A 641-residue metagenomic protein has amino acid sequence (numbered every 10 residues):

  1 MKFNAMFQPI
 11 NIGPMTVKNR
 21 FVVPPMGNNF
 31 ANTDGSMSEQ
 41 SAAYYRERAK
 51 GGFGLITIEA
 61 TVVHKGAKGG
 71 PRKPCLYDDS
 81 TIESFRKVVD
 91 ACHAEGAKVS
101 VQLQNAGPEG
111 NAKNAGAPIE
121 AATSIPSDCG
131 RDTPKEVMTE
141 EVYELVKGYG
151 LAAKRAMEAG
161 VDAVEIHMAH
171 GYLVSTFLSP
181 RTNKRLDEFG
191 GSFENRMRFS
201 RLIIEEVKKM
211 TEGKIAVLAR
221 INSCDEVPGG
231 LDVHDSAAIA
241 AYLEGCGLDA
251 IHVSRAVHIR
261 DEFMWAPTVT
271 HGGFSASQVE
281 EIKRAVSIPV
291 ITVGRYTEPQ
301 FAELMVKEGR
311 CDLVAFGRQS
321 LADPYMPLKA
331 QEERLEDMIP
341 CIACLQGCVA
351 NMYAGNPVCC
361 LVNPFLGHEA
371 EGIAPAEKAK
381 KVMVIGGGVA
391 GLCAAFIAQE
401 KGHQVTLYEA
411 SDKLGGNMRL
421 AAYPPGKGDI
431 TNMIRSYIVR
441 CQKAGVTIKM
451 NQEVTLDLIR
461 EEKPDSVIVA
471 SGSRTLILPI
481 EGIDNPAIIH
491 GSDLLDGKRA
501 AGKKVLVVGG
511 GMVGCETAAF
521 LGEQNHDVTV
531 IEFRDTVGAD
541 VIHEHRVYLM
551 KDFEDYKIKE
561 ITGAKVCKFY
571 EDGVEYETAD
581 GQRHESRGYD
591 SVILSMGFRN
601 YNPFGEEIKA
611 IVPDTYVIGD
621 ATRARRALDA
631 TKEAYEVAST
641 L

Functional and structural regions predicted by a protein language model:
M1-I10, E39, F365-E369, T447-E453 (+2 more regions): Short gly/ser/thr-rich secondary-structure transition/capping motifs
M1-I385, V389-E400, Q404-V405, K413 (+1 more regions): Flavin-dependent oxidoreductase catalytic cores
G294, I434, M450-E453, H490-S492 (+3 more regions): Short loop/edge segments at beta-strand edges and connector loops that shape dinucleotide/nucleotide cofactor-binding
R310, C441-T447, D484-A487, F553-K559 (+1 more regions): A short helix-to-beta-strand connector/capping loop
L321, Y325-C341, Q452-S473: Small-residue-rich anion-binding loops in enzyme active sites
A379-Y408, L414, M450-K463, S471-A487 (+2 more regions): Rossmann-like dinucleotide/flavin-binding elements
L407-A444, D496, F520-A564, T622-R625: Rossmann-like dinucleotide-binding cores of NAD(P)H-dependent redox enzymes
